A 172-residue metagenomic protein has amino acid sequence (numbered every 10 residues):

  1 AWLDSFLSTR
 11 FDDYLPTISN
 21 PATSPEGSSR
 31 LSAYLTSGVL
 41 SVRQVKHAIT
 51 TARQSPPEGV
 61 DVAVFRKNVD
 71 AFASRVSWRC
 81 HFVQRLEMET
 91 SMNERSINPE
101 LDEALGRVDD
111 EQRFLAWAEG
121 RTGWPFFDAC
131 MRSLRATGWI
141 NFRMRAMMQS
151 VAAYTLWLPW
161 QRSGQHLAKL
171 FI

Functional and structural regions predicted by a protein language model:
A1-E100: Glycine/tryptophan-enriched, flexible segments
L15-I18, V60, D109-G120, P125-W139: Active-site-adjacent structural elements in folded domains
S24-G27, K46-H47, L105-E111, M144-M147: Short acidic (Asp/Glu) and glycine-rich catalytic loops that position anionic groups and cofactors
S29-S32, A71, Q112-L115, P125-R135 (+2 more regions): Contiguous, well-ordered alpha-helical segments that form the cores/surfaces of helical PPI scaffolds
T50, Q54, H81, E87 (+4 more regions): Hydrophobic alpha-helix feature that most strongly marks membrane-spanning transmembrane helices and their immediate
R66, T137, N141-A146, W160: Alpha-helix N-cap/helix-initiation sites
N93, P99-L105, A146-I172: Active/binding-pocket-proximal capping segment
